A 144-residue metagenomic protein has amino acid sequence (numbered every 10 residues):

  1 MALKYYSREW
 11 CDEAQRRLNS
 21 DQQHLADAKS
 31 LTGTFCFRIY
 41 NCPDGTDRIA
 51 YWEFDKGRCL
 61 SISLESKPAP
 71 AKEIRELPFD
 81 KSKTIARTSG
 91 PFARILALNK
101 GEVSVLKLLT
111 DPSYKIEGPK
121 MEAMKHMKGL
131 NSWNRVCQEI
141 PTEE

Functional and structural regions predicted by a protein language model:
M1-E144: Feature captures hydrophobic
